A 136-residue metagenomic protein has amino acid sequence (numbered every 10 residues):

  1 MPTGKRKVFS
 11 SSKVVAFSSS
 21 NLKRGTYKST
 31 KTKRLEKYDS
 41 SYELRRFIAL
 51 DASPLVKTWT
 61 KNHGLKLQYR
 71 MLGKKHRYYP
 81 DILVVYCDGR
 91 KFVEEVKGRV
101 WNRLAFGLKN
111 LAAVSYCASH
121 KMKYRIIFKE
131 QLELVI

Functional and structural regions predicted by a protein language model:
M1-I136: Electrostatic, structured charged patches in enzyme active sites and in nucleic-acid/phosphate-binding
